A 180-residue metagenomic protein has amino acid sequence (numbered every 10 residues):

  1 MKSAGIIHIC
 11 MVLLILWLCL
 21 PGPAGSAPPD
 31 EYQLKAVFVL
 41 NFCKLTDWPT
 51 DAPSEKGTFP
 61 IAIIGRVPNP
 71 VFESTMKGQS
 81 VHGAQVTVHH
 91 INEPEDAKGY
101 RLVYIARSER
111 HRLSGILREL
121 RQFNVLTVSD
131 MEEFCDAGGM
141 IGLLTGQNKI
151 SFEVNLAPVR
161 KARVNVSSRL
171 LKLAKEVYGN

Functional and structural regions predicted by a protein language model:
K2-C10, I15-N180: Short hydrophobic alpha-helices and adjacent helix-cap/hinge residues
